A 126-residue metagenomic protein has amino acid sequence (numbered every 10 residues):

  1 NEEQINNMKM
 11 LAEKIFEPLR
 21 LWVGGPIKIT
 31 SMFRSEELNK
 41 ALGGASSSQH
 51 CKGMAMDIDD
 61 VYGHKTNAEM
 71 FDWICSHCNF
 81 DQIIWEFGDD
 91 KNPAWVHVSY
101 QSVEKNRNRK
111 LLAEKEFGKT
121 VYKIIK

Functional and structural regions predicted by a protein language model:
N1-G24: Active-site acidic/histidine clusters and adjacent loop/turn architecture that either coordinate catalytic ions
N1-N7, G53-Y62: Short histidine-centered catalytic/ligand-binding loop motif
E17-L42: Extended, low-complexity, intrinsically disordered C-terminal regulatory tails of eukaryotic serine/threonine kinases
W22-G24, C51-A55: Short connector loops at helix/strand junctions that flank enzyme active sites, especially segments positioning acidic
I27, M56, W95-V96: A broad, low-specificity signal marking well-ordered, structured residues that form hydrophobic/aromatic
E37-G53: Charged, often glycine-rich, active-site loop that binds/positions anionic groups
D60-K126: Catalytic cores and adjacent binding grooves of peptidoglycan-active enzymes
